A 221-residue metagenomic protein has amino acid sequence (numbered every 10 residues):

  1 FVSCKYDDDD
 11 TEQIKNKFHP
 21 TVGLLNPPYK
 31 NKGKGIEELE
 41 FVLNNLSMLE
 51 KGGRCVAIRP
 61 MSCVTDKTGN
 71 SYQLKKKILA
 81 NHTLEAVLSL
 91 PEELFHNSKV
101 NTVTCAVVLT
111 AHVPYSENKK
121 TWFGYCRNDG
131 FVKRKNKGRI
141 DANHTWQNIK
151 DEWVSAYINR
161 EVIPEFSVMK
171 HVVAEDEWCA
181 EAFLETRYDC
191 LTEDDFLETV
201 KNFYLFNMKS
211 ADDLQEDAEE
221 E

Functional and structural regions predicted by a protein language model:
F1-N16: S-adenosyl-L-methionine
Q13-K17, T21-E221: A conserved structural/catalytic subdomain of Rossmann-like adenosyl-cofactor enzymes
